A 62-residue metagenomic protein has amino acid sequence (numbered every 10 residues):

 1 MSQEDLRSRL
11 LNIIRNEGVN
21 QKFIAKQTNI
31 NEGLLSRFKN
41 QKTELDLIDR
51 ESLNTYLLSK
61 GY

Functional and structural regions predicted by a protein language model:
M1-E17: A short, Lys/Arg-rich alpha-helix, primarily the initiator
I13, Q27-T28, Y56: Generic non-transmembrane alpha-helical segments
I14, K39-K42, G61: Short amphipathic alpha-helical interaction patches enriched in hydrophobic/aromatic residues with interspersed Lys/Arg
Q21, E32, R50: Helix-turn-helix DNA-binding elements, focusing on the entry/boundary residues of the two helices that contact DNA
F23-A25: Short alpha-helical "recognition helix" segments of helix-turn-helix
I30-L45: Recognition helix of helix-turn-helix/homeodomain-like DNA-binding domains that insert into the DNA major groove
L47-Y62: DNA major-groove recognition helix of helix-turn-helix/homeodomain DNA-binding modules
